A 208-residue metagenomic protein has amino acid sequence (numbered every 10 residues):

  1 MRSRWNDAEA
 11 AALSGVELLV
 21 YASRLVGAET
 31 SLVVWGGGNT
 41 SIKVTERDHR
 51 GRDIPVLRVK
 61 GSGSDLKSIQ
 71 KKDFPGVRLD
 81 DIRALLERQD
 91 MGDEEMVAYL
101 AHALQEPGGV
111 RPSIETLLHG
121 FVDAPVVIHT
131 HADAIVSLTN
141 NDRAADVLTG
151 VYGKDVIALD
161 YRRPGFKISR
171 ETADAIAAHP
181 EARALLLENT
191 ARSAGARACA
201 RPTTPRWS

Functional and structural regions predicted by a protein language model:
M1-S208: Glycine-rich flexible loops
